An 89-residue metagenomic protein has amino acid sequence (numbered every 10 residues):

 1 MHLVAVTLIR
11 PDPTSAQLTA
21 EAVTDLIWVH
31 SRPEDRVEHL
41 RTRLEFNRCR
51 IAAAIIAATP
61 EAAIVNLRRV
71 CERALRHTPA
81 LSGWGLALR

Functional and structural regions predicted by a protein language model:
M1-R50, A54-R89: Long, contiguous binding/interaction regions
